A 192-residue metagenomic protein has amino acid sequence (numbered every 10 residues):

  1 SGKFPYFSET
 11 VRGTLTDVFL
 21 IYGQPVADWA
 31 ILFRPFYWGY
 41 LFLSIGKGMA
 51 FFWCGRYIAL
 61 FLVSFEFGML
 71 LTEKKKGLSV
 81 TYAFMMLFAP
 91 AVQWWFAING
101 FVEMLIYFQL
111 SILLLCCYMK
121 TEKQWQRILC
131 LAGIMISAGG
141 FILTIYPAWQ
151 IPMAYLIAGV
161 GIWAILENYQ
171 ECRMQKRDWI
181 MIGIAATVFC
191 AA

Functional and structural regions predicted by a protein language model:
S1-I106: Active-site lumenal/periplasmic loops and adjacent helix-entry segments of GT-C-fold, multi-pass membrane
F61-L70, K76-Y169, D178-A192: Membrane-embedded helix bundles of polyisoprenyl
